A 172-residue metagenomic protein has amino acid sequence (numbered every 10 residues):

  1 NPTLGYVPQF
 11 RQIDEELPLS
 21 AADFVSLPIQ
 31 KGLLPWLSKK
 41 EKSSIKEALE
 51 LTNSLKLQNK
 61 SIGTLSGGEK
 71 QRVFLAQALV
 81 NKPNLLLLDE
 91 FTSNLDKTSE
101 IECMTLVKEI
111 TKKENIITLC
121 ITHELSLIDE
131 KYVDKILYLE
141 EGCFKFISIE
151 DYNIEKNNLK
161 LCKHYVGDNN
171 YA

Functional and structural regions predicted by a protein language model:
K39-L57: Conserved ABC ATPase "signature" region
S61-L65, E69: Conserved ABC ATPase signature
L75: Hydrophobic anchor residue at the start of the ABC signature
K82: Conserved catalytic motifs of ABC-family nucleotide-binding domains
L86-E90: Catalytic Walker B motif of ABC-type/P-loop ATPase nucleotide-binding domains
N115-I121: Conserved H-loop
Y132-I149: H-loop (His-switch) and adjacent beta-strand-loop-beta switch element of ABC-type ATPase nucleotide-binding domains
